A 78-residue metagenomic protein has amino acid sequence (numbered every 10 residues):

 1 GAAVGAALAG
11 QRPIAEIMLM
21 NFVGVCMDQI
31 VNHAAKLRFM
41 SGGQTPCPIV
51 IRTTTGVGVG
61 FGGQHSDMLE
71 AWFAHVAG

Functional and structural regions predicted by a protein language model:
G1-A2: Short glycine/serine/threonine-rich phosphate/pyrophosphate-binding segments that cradle anionic phosphate groups
G5-G78: Conserved thiamine diphosphate
